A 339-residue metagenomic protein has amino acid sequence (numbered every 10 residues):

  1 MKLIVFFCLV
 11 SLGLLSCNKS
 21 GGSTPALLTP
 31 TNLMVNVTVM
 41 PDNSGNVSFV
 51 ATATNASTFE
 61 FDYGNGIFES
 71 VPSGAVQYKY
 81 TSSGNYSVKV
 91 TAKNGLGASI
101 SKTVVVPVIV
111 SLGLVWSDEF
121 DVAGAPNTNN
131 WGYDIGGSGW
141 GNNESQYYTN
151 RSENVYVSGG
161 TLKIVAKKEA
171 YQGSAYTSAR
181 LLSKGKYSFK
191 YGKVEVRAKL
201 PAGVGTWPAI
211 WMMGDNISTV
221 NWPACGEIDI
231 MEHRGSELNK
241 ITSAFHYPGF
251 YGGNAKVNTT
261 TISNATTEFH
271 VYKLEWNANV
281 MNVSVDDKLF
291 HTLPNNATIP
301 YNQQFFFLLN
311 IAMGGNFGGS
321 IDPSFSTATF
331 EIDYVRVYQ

Functional and structural regions predicted by a protein language model:
M1-S16: Sec-dependent bacterial lipoprotein signal peptides
C17-V50, T58-Y63, S70-K79, S83-L96 (+1 more regions): GH16 jelly-roll
N55: Sequence context surrounding c-type heme c attachment/ligation sites in exported
